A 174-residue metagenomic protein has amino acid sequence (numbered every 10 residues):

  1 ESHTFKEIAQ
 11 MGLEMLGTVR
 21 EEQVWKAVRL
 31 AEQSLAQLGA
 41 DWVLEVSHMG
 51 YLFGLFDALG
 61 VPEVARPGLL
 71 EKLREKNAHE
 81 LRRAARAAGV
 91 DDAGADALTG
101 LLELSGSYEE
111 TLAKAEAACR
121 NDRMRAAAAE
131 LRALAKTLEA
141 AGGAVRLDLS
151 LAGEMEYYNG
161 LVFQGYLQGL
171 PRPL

Functional and structural regions predicted by a protein language model:
E1-D41, A84-L174: Positively charged, Gly/Ser-enriched RNA/tRNA-binding surfaces
E7-M11, V46-G54: Short, conserved phosphate-binding/catalytic loop or strand-edge motifs used in phosphoryl-/nucleotidyl-transfer
E32-A36, G50-G60: Hydrophobic mid-domain F-helix/FG-region of cytochrome P450s
W42-S47, G68-K72, D148-L149: A generic structural motif
H48, K76-N77, S107: Short, solvent-exposed helix-helix connector turns and helix-capping sites enriched in acidic/polar residues
L55-E63, E156-F163: Short glycine/threonine-rich loop-to-helix capping motif typified by GTGT followed within a few residues by an Asp-Pro
V61-R86, V90, L167-L170: Acidic, His- and aromatic-enriched active-site or binding-groove loops in soluble protein domains that engage sugars
